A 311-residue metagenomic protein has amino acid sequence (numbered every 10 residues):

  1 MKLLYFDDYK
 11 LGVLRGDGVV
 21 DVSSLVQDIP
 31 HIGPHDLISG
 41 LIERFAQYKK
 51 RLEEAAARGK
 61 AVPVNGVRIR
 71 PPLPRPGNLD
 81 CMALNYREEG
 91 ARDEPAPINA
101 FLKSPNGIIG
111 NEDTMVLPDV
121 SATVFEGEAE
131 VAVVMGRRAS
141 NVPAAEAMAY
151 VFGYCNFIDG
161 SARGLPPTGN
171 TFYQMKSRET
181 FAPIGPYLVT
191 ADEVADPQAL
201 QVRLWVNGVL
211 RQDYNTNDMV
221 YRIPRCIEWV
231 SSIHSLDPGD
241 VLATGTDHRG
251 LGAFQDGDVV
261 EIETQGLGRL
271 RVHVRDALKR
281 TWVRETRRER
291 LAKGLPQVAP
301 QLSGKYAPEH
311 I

Functional and structural regions predicted by a protein language model:
M1, I69-P71, E88-G90, M115-F125 (+3 more regions): A generic local secondary-structure boundary/capping motif
M1-A96, E261, T281-I311: N-terminal non-catalytic cap/leader segment that marks the start of a structured domain
K2, N78-L79, E130, V241 (+2 more regions): Residue-level marker of beta-strand positions
Y9-K10, Y86-R87, R138-S140, D247-L251 (+1 more regions): Short, charged beta-turn/beta-strand-edge "cap" motif at the junction between a beta-strand and an adjacent loop
Y48-E53, K60-R68, V116, R163-I311: Catalytic-pocket segment enriched in acidic/His residues
P74, G110, E126-E128, D237 (+1 more regions): Residue-level recognition of short, solvent-exposed, well-ordered loop/turn junctions that link secondary-structure
Y86, K103-P105, E112, D119 (+5 more regions): Short, structured patches in soluble enzyme cores that scaffold and shape functional sites
E94-N111, G127, V259-G266: Structural signature of FAD isoalloxazine-binding scaffolds in flavoprotein oxidoreductases
